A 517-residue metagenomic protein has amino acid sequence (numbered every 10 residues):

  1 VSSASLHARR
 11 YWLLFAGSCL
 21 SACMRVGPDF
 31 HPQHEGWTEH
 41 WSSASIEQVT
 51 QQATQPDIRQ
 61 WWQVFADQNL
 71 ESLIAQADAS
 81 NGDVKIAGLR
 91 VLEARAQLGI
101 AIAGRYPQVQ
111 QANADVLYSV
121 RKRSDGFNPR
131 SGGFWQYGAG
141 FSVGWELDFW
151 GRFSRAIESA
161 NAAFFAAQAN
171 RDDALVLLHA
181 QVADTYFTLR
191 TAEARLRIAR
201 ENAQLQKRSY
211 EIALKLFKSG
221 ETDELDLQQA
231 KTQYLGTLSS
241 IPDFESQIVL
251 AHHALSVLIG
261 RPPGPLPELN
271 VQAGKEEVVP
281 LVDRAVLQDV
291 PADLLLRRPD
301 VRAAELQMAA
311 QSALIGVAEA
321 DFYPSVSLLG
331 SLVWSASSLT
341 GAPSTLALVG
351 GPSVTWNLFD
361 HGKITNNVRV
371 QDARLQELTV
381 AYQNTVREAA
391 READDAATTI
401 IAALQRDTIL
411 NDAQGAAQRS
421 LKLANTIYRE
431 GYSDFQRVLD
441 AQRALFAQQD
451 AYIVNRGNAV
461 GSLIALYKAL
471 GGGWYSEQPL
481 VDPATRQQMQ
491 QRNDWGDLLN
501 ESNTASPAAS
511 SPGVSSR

Functional and structural regions predicted by a protein language model:
S2-A8, L13-G17, S21-A79, Y137 (+5 more regions): Terminal intrinsically disordered/low-complexity segments used for targeting and assembly
P28-H31, R59-Q60, A66-Q76, S80 (+7 more regions): Small/polar-residue-enriched beta-strand and adjacent coil segments characteristic of outer-membrane beta-barrel
S80-N81, S219, E430: Charged, alpha-helical scaffolding/interaction elements associated with membrane systems
D83, L225-D226: Outer-membrane beta-barrel proteins
I86-A101, A174, L178-E201, L205-K215 (+7 more regions): Amphipathic alpha-helical coiled-coil segments
S219-T222, S240: Amphipathic alpha-helical interface segments used for oligomerization, scaffolding, and membrane association
